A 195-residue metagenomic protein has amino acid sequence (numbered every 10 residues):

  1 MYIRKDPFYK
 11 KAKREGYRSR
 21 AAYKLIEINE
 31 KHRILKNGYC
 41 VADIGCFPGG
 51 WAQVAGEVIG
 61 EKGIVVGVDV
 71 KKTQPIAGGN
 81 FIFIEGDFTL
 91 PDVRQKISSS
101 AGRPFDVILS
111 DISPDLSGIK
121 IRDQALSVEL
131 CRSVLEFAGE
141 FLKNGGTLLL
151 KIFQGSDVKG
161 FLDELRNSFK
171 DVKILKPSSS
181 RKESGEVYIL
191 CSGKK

Functional and structural regions predicted by a protein language model:
M1-N37: Class I SAM-dependent methyltransferase Rossmann-like catalytic core, especially the SAM/SAH-binding loop
E30-K36, A101-G102, E140-F141: Glycine-rich helix-loop-beta junction characteristic of Rossmann-like nucleotide cofactor-binding loops
N37-F47: Conserved class I S-adenosyl-L-methionine
Y39, G63, G146: Glycine-centered, small-residue-biased loops immediately flanking beta-strands in adenine/cofactor-binding cores
P48-G60: Conserved SAM-binding loop of SAM-dependent methyltransferases across substrates and taxa, primarily the Class I
V68-D115: S-adenosyl-L-methionine
E85-F88, R103-G145, S156: Mobile active-site "lid"/loop adjacent to the S-adenosyl-L-methionine
I152-K195: Class I S-adenosyl-L-methionine
